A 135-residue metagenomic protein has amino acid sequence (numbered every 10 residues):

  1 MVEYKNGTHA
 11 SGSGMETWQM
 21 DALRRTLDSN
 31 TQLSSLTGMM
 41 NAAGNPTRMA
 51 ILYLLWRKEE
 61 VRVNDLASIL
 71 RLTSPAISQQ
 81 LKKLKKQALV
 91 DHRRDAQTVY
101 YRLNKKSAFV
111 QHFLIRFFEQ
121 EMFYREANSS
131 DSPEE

Functional and structural regions predicted by a protein language model:
V2-S35, R57, R102-E135: Amphipathic alpha-helical dimerization/coiled-coil segments that flank or bridge DNA-binding/regulatory modules
N30-T73, V99-A108: N-terminal helix-turn-helix DNA-binding core of bacterial DNA-binding proteins
L70-T73, K83, S130-S132: Juxtamembrane/interface motifs at transmembrane-helix termini
Q80: Residues within the DNA-recognition helix of helix-turn-helix
K85-D95, R102: Beta-hairpin "wing" of winged helix-turn-helix
